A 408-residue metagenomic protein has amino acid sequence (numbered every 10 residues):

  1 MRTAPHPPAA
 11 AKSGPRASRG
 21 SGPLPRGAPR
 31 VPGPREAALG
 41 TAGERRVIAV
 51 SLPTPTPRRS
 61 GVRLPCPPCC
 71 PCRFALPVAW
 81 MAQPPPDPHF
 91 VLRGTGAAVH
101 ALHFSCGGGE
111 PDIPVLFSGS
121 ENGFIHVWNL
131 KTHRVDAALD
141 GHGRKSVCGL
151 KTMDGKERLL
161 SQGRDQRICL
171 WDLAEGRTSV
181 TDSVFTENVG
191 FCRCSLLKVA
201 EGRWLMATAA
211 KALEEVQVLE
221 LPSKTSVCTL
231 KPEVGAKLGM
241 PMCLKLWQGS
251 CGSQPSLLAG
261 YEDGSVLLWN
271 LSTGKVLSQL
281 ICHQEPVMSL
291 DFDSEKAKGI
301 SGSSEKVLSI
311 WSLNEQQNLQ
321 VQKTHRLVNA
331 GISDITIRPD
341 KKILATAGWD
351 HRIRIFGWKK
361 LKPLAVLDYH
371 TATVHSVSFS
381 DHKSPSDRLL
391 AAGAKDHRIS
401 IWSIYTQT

Functional and structural regions predicted by a protein language model:
L76-A97, T132: A short helix->beta-strand "capping" segment at the edge of beta-propeller domains
D87-H89, R134-A137, S179-D182, V227-C228 (+3 more regions): A structural motif specific to WD40 beta-propellers
L92-V99, D140-V147, V184-F191, P232-P241 (+3 more regions): WD40/WD-repeat beta-propeller blade N-cap
L102-I113, L150-K156, S195-R203, K245-Q254 (+6 more regions): Loop/turn segments within WD40 beta-propeller blades
G119-N122, Q162-D165, A209-A212, G260-D263 (+3 more regions): Conserved strand-to-loop turn within each blade of WD40 beta-propeller repeats
I125-W128, I168-L173, V216-E220, V266-N270 (+4 more regions): WD40-repeat beta-propellers
S378-T408: Blade-level signature of beta-propeller repeat domains, shared across WD40, Kelch, NHL, RCC1 and BNR/Asp-box propellers
